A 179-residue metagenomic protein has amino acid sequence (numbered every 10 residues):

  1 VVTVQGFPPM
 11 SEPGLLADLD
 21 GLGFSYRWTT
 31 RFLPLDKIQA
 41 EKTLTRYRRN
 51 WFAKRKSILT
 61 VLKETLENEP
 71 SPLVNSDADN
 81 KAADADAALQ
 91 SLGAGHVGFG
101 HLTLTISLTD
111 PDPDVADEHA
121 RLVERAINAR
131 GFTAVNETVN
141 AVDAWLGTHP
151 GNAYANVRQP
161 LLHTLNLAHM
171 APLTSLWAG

Functional and structural regions predicted by a protein language model:
V1-S175: Extended, folded cores of ATP/NTP-driven motor/assembly subunits in large transport and secretion machines
G179: Glycine-rich phosphate-binding loop of nucleotide-binding enzymes
